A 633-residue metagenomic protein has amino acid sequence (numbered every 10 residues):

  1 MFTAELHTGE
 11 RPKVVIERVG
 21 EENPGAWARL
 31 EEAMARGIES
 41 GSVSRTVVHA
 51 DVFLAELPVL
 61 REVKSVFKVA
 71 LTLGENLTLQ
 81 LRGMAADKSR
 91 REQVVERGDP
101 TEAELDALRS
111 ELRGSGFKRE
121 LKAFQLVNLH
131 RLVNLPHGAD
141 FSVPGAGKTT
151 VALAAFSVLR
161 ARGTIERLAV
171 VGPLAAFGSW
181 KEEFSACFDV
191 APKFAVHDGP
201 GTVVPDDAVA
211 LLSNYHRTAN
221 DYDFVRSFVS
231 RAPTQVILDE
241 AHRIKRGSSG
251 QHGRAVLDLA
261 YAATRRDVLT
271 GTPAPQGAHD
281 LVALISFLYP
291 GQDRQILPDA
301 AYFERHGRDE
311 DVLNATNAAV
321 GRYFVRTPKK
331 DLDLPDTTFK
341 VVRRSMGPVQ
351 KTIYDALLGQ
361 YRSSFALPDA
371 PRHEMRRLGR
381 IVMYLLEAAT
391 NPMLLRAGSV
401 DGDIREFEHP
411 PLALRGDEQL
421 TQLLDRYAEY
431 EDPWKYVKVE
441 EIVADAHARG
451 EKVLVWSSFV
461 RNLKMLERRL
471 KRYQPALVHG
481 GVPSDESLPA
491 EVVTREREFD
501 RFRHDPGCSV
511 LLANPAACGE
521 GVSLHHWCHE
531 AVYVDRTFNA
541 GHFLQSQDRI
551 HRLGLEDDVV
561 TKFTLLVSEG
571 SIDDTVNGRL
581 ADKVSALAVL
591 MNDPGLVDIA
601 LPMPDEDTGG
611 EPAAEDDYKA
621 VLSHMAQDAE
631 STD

Functional and structural regions predicted by a protein language model:
M1-D99, R162-T164, L281, Y361-F365 (+2 more regions): Charged, low-complexity intrinsically disordered regions
A26-V43, F53-E62, D99-V127, H137 (+12 more regions): SF2 helicase/translocase NTPase motor core, specifically the RecA-like lobe 1 inter-motif segment between Walker
P100, V151, F156, R160 (+4 more regions): Conserved Helicase C-terminal RecA-like lobe
P144-G145, A263-G277: Conserved helicase ATPase motor motifs in RecA-like P-loop NTPase domains
L212-N220, V225-S230, S248-T264, V268 (+5 more regions): Inter-lobe coupling linker of SF2 helicases/translocases
D221, Q276-A278, L463-M465, S509-H529 (+1 more regions): SF2 helicase motor core recognition
A283, V522-R536, K562-L565: A short beta-strand element within the Helicase C-terminal
F538-Q547, H551-T632: A conserved SF2-helicase RecA2
